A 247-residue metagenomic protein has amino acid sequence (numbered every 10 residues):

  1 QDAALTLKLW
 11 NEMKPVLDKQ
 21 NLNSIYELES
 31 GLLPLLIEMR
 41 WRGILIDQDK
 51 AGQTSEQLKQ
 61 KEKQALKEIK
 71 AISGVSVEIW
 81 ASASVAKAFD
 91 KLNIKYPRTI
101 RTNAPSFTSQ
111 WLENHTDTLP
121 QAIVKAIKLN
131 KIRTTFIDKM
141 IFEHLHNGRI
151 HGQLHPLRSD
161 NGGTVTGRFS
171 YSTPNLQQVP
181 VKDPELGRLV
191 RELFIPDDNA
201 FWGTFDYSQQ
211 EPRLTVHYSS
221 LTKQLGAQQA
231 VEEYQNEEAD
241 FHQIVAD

Functional and structural regions predicted by a protein language model:
Q1-L189, I195-W202, S208-P212, L221 (+1 more regions): Conserved "right-hand" nucleotidyltransferase catalytic core of DNA-directed polymerases
E211-D247: Metal-dependent catalytic core segments for phosphate chemistry
